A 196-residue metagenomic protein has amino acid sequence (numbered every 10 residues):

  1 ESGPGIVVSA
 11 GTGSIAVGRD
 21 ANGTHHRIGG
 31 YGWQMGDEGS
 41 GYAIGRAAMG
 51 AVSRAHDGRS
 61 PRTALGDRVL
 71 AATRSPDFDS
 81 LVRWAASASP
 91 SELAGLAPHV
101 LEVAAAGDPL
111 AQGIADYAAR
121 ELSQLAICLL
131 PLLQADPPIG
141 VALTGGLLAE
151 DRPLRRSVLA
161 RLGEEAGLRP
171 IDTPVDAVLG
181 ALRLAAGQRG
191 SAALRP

Functional and structural regions predicted by a protein language model:
E1-I6, M49-P196: ATP-binding/phosphotransfer module of carbohydrate and carboxylate kinases, centering on a glycine-rich
E1-T63: Phosphate-binding/catalytic loop of phosphoryl-transfer enzymes
